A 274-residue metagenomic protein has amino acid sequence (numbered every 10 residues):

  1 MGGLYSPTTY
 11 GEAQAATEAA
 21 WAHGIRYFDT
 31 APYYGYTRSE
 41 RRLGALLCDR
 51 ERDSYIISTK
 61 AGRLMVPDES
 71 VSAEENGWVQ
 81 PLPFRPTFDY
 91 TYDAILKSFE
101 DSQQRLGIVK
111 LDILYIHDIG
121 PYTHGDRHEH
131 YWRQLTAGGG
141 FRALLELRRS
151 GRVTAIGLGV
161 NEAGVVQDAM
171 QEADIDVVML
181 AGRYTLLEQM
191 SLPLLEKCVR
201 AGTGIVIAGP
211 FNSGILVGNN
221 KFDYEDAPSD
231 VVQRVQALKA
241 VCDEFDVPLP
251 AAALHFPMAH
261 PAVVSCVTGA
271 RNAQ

Functional and structural regions predicted by a protein language model:
M1-G11, Q80-L96, H128-W132, P228: Active-site mouth loops of central-metabolism enzymes
M1-S70, G77: N-terminal binding-site loop/beta-alpha segment at the start of enzyme catalytic domains that lines or forms
P7-A20, T91-R105, N161-D168: Short, acidic/polar
E12, Y36, L46, I119-Q274: Beta/alpha (TIM)-barrel catalytic core signal, keyed to glycine-rich beta->alpha loops juxtaposed to Asp/Glu that bind
F28, L111, I156: Glycine-centered flexible beta-alpha turn that most often forms the glycine-rich phosphate-binding loop
E40-I56, I95-K110, S191-G204: Short amphipathic alpha-helices and their capping/turn segments at secondary-structure boundaries
P67-T87, Y122-E129: Surface-exposed, active-site-proximal loop segments in enzymatic domains
Q103-D126: Active-site groove signature of glycoside hydrolases
